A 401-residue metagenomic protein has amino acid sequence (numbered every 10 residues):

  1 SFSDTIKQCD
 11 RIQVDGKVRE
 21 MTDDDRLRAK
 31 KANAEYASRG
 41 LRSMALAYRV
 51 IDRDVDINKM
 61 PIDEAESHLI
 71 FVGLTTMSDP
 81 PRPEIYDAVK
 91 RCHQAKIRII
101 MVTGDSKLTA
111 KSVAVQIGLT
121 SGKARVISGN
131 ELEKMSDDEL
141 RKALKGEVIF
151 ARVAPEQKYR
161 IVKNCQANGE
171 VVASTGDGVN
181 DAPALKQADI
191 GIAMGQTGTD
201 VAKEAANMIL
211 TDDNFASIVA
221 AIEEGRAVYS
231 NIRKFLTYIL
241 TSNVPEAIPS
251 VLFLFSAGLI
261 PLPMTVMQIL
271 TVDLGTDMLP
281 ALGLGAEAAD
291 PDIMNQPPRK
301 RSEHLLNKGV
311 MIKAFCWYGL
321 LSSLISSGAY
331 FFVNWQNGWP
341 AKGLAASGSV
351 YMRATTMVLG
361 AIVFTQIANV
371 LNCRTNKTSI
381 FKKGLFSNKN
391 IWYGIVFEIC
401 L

Functional and structural regions predicted by a protein language model:
S1-N164, N168, A182, Q196-T197 (+2 more regions): Cytosolic catalytic headpieces and adjacent flexible linkers of membrane translocases
S121-S174, A188, A193-T378: Membrane-embedded transport module
D177: Conserved catalytic-loop aspartate of Hanks-type protein kinases
L185: Basic, alpha-helical nucleic-acid-binding regions used in initiation and control of genome expression
I248-P249, E398-L401: Hydrophobic, membrane-inserted alpha-helices
L306, M311, K377-I399: C-terminal membrane-solvent junction of multi-pass transporters and transport-like membrane proteins
